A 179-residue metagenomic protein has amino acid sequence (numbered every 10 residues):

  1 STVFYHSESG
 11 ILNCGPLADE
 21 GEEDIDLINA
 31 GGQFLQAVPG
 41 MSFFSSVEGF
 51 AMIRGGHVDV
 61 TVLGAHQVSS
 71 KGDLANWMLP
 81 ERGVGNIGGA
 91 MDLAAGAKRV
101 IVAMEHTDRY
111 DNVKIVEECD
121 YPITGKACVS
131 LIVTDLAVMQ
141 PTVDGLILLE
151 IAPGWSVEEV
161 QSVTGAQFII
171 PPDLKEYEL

Functional and structural regions predicted by a protein language model:
S1-P16: N-terminal low-complexity or amphipathic/hydrophobic leaders
N13-L179: Conserved phosphate- and dinucleotide-binding cores of soluble alpha/beta proteins, encompassing both enzyme active
